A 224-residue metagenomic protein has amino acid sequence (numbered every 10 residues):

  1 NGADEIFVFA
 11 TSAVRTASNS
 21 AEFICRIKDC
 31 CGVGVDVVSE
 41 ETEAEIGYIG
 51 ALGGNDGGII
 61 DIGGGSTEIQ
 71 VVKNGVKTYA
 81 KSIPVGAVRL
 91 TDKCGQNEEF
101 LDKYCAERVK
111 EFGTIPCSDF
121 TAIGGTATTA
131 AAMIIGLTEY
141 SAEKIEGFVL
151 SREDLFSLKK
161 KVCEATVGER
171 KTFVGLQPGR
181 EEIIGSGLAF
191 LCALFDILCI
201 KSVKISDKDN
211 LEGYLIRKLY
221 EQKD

Functional and structural regions predicted by a protein language model:
N1-A3, F7, T11-D56, V71-D224: Helical "lid/coupling" subdomains associated with nucleotide-phosphate turnover
D61: Conserved catalytic-loop position in the HRD/HxD motif
G65-V71: Acidic, divalent-metal-coordinating active-site segment for phosphoryl/phosphodiester hydrolysis, typified by short
